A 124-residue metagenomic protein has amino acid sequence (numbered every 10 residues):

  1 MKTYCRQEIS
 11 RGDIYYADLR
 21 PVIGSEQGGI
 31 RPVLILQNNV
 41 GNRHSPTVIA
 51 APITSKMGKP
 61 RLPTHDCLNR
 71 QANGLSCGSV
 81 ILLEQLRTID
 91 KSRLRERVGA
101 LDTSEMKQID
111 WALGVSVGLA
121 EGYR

Functional and structural regions predicted by a protein language model:
M1-R124: Conserved functional hotspots at enzyme active or ligand-binding sites that engage polyanionic ligands
